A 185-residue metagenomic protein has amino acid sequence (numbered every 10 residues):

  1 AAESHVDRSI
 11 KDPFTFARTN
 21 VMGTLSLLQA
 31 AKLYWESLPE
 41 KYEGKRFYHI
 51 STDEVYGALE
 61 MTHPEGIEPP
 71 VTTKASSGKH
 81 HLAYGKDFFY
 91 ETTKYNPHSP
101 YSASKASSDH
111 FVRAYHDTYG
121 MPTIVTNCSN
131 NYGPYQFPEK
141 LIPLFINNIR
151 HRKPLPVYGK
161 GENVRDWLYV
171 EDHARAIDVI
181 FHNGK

Functional and structural regions predicted by a protein language model:
A1-N131, E171-R175, I180-F181: N-terminal Rossmann-like NAD(P)+-binding domain of SDR-like oxidoreductases, especially those catalyzing
I10, P138-E139, W167-V170: Conserved strand-to-helix beginnings and helix N-cap segments that scaffold or border functional pockets
T62-H63, P138-I146: A glycine/serine/threonine-rich, flexible loop-to-helix segment that serves as the NAD(P) cofactor-binding "lid"
T93, E162-N163: Catalytic Tyr-x(3-8)-Lys segment
D117, P143-L155, R165-K185: Alpha-helical substrate-binding/gating segment
N130-G133, N163-V164: Short histidine/acidic/glycine/proline-rich micro-motifs that form metal- and phosphate-coordinating active-site loops
